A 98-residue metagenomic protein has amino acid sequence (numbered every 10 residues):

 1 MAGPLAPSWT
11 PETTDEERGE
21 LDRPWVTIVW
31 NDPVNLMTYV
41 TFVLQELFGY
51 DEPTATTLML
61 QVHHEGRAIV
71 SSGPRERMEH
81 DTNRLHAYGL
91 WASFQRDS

Functional and structural regions predicted by a protein language model:
M1-S98: Terminal domain-initiation and capping elements
